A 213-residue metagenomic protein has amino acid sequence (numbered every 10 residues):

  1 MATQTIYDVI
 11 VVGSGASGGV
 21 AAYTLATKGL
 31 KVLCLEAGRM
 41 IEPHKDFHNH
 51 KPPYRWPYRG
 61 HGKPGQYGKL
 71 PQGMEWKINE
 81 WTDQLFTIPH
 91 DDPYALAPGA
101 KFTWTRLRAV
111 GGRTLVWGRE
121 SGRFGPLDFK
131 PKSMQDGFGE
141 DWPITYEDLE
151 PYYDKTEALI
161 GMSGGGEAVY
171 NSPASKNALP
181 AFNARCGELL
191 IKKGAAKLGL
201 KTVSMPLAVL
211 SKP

Functional and structural regions predicted by a protein language model:
A2-K132, D136-F138, P143-E147, P151-D154: N-terminal glycine-rich phosphate/pyrophosphate-binding loop and immediately adjacent elements
G122, E157-P213: Active-site/ligand-binding neighborhood in enzyme catalytic cores
